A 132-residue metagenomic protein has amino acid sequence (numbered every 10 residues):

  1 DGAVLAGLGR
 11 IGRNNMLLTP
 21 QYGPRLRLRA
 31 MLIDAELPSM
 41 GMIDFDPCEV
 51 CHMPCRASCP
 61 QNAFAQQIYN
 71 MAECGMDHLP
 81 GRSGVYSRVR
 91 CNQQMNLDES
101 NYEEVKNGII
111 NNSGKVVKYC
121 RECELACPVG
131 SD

Functional and structural regions predicted by a protein language model:
D1-D132: Catalytic cores of enzyme domains
